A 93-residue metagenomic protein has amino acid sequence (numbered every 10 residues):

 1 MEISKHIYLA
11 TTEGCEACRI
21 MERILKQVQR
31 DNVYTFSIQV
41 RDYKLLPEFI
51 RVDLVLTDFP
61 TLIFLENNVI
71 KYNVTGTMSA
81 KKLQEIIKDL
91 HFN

Functional and structural regions predicted by a protein language model:
M1-Y34: Local sequence-structure signature of Cys/Sec-based thiol-disulfide redox active-site neighborhoods
A10-T12, V33-E48: Thiol-based oxidoreductase modules, predominantly thioredoxin-like and allied folds used for disulfide exchange
E16-A17, L45, M78-K81: Short alpha-helical
N32, V52-L54, L90: Residues at alpha-helix termini
F36, K44, R51, T75-T77 (+1 more regions): Alpha-helix boundary/capping detector
Y43-F59: Short Fe-S-cluster ligation motifs
D58, I63-N93: Non-catalytic, surface beta->alpha helical segment in thiol-disulfide oxidoreductase systems
